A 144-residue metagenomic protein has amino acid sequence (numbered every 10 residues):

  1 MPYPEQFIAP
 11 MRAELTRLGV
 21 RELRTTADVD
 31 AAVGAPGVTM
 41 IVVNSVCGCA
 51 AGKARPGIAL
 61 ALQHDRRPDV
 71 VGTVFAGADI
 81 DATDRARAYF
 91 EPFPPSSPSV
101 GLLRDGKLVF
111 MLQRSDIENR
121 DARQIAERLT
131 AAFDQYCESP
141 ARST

Functional and structural regions predicted by a protein language model:
M1-G37, C137-A141: N-terminal leader/targeting and pre-domain segments
F7, M11-E14, A59-P68: Short helix-loop-beta junction
R24, T73-F75, L102: Structural signal for conserved beta-strand scaffold positions within catalytic alpha/beta enzyme cores
A31-D65: Local sequence-structure signature of Cys/Sec-based thiol-disulfide redox active-site neighborhoods
V43, R66-R85: Thiol-based oxidoreductase modules, predominantly thioredoxin-like and allied folds used for disulfide exchange
A51-P56, T83-D84, A122-R123: Conserved strand-to-helix beginnings and helix N-cap segments that scaffold or border functional pockets
T83-S97: Short acidic (Asp/Glu) patches
P94-A141: Non-catalytic, surface beta->alpha helical segment in thiol-disulfide oxidoreductase systems
